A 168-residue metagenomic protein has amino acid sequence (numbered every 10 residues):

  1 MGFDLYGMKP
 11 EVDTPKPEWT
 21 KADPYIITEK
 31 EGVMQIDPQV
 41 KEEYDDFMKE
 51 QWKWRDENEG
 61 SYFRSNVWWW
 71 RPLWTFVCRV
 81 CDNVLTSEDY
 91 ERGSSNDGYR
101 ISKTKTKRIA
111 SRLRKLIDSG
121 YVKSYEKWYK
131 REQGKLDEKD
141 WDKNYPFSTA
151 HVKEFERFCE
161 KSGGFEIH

Functional and structural regions predicted by a protein language model:
M1-H168: Acidic (Asp/Glu-rich) sequence patches and key acidic residues that form negatively charged surfaces used
